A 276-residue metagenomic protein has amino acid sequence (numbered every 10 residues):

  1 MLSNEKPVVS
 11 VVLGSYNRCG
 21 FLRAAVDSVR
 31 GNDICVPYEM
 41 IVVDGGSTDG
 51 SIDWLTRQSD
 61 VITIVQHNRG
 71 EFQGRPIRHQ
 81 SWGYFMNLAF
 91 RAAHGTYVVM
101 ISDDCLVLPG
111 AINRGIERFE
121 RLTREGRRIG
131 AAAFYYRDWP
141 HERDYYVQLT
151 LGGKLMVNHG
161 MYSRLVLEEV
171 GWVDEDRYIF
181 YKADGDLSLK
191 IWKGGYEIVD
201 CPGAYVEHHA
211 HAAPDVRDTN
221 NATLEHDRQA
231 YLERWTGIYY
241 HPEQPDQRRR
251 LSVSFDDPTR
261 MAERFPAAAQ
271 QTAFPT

Functional and structural regions predicted by a protein language model:
L2, G130-A133, G160-M161, E197-I198 (+1 more regions): C-terminal, non-catalytic tails of nucleotide-sugar-dependent glycosyltransferases
D27-P37: Short, acidic, metal-binding catalytic loop of nucleotide-sugar glycosyltransferases
D44-D53, N68-E71, C105: A conserved acidic beta->alpha catalytic loop
D60-R91: Active-site-proximal specificity loops/subdomain of glycosyltransferases
Q80, R143-L165, F180: A recurrent flexible, glycine/aromatic-enriched loop bordering the glycosyltransferase active site that acts as
V98: Short aromatic/hydrophobic "clamp" motif used to bind/position activated sugar donors
L106-V147: Conserved donor NDP-sugar-binding/catalytic core segment of glycosyltransferases
F180-D186: Acidic donor-binding loop at a coil-to-helix junction in glycosyltransferase catalytic cores that engages
